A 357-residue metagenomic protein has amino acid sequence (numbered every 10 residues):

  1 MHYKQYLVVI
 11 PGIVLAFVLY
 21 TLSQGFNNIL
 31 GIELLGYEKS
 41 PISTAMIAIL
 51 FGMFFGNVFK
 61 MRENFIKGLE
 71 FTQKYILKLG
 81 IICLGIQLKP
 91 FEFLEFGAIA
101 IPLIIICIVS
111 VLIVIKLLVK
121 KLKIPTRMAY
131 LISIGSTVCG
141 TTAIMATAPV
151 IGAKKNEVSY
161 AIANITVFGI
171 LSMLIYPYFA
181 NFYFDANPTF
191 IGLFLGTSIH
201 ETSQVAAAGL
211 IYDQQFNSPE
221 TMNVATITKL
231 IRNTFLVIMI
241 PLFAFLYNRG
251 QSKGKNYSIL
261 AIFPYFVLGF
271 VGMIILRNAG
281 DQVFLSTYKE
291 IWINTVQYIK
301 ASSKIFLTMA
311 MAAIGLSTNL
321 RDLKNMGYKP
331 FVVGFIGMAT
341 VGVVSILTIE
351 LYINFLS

Functional and structural regions predicted by a protein language model:
M1, I32, F59-M61, L88-P90 (+6 more regions): Juxtamembrane helix-boundary/capping and inter-helix hinge elements in multi-pass membrane proteins
M1-K4, A16, L117-I124, I175-S198 (+2 more regions): Juxtamembrane and boundary regions of transmembrane helices in multi-pass small-molecule transporters and channels
H2-F71, L84-F91, I238-S303, A310-D322 (+1 more regions): Structural signature of multi-pass alpha-helical membrane transport proteins
P11, L15, F71-G80, L84-K116 (+4 more regions): Entry/N-cap segments of selected transmembrane alpha helices and their immediately preceding amphipathic helices
L19, S23, V111, I115 (+9 more regions): Alpha-helical transmembrane segments of multipass membrane proteins
Y37-F51, K74, F96-V109, S133-S136 (+3 more regions): Structural signature of hydrophobic alpha-helical transmembrane segments
P102-I132, S172-P188, A279-V283, I305-A313 (+3 more regions): Transmembrane alpha-helices that form the ion-translocation and gating core of multi-pass ion transport proteins
I124-S172, F190-Q214, S302: Alpha-helical membrane segments and immediately flanking helix-loop junctions that form or couple to the substrate/ion
